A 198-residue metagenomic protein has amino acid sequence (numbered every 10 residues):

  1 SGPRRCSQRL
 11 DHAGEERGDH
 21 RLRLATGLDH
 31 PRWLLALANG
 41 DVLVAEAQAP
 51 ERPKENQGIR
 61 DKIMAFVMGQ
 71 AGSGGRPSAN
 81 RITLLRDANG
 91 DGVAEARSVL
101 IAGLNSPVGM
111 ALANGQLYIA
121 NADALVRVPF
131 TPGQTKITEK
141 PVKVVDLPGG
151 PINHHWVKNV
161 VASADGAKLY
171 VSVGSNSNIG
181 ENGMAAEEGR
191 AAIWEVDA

Functional and structural regions predicted by a protein language model:
S1-A198: Beta-propeller domains with acidic blade repeats across secreted/periplasmic ectodomains and cytosolic WD/CNH propellers
